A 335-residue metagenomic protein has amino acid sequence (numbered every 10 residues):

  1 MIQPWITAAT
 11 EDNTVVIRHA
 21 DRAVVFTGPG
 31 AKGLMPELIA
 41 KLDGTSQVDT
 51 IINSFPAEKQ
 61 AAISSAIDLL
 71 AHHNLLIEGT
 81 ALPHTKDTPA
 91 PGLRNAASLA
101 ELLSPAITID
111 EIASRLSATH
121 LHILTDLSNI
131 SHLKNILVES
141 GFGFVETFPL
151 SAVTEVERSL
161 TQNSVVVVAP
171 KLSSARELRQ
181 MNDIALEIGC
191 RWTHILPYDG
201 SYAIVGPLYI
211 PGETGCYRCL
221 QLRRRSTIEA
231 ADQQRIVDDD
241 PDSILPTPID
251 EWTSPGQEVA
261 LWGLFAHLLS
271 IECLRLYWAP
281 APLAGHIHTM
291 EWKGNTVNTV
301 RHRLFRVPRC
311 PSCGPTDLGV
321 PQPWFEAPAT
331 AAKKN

Functional and structural regions predicted by a protein language model:
M1-V24: Long, low-complexity, charged/polar intrinsically disordered regions in eukaryotic proteins
D21-E146, N182-D183, H194, S201-A203 (+7 more regions): Long, charge-rich, low-complexity alpha-helical segments
A81, L283-H286: Flexible, glycine/charged-enriched surface loops at secondary-structure junctions
I123-S128, F148-S151, V167-S173, L196-P197: Structural motif
H132, L264-E272: Short amphipathic alpha-helical face segments that pack within enzyme cores and frequently flank/anchor catalytic
V138-Q162: A short, well-structured beta->alpha microelement
L160-F265, R275-A281, N295-A331: E1/E1-like adenylate-forming module used to activate ubiquitin-like modifiers and sulfur-carrier proteins
H288-W292: Long C-terminal interaction/binding lobes of large macromolecular proteins
